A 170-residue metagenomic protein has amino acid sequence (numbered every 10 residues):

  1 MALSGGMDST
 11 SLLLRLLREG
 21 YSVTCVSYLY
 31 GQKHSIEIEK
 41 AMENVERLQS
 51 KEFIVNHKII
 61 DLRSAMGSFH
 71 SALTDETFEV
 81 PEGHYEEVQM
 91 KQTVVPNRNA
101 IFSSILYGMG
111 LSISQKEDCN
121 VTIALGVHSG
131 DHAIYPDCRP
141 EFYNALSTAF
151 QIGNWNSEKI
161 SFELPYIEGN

Functional and structural regions predicted by a protein language model:
M1-N170: ATP-dependent adenylation/nucleotidyltransferase module used to activate substrates
